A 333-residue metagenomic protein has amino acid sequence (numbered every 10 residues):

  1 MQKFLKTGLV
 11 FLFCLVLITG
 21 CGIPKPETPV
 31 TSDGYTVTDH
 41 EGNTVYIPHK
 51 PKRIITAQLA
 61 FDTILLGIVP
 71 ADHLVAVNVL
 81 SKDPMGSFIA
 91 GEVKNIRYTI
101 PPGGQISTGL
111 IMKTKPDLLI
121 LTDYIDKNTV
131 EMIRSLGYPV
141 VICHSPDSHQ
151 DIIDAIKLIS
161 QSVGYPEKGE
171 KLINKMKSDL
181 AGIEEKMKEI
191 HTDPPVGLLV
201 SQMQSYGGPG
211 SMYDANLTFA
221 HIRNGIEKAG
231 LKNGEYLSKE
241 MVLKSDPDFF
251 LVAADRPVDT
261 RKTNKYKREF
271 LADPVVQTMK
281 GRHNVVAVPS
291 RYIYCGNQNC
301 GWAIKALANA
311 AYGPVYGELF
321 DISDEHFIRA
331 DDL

Functional and structural regions predicted by a protein language model:
M1-L9: Bacterial N-terminal signal peptides that target proteins for export
L17-G20: C-terminal motif of bacterial Sec signal peptides marking the signal peptidase cleavage site
G22-K25: Bacterial signal peptide processing site
H40-G42, I96-G109, P146, G230-K239: Short helix-initiation/N-cap motifs at beta->coil->alpha
T44, N128-S205, I226-K228, H283-L333: Extracytoplasmic substrate-binding proteins
T56-T114, L118-D123, G225: A short, structured surface patch at a secondary-structure boundary
I106-K115, S135-L136, L237-D246: Short helices/loops that flank or line small-molecule/ion binding pockets
G208-G234, S238: Alpha-helical, coiled-coil/dimerization segments enriched in small aliphatic residues
